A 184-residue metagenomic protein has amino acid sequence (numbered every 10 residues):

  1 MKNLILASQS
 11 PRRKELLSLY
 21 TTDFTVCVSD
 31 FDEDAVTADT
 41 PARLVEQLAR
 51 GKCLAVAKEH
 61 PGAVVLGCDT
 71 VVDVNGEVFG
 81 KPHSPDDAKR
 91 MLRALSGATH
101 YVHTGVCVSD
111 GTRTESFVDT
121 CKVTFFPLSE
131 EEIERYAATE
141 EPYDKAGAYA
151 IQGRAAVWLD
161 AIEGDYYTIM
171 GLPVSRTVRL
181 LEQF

Functional and structural regions predicted by a protein language model:
M1-T22: N-terminal beta1-alpha1 ligand-phosphate binding loop
K2-I5, D39-F184: Anionic-ligand binding patches
S8-S10, S29, S96: Short linear Ser/Thr-Pro motifs
E15-L19, V36-T37, K58-E59: Short loop/helix-cap segments at secondary-structure boundaries that form the rim of catalytic
T22-D23, A150: A generic short alpha-helical patch detector that favors 3-5-residue windows in or near N-terminal regions
D23-F24, Y143: Residue-level detector of short coil/turn "hinge" positions at structural boundaries
T25-D34: A short beta-strand-loop structural module common to alpha/beta enzyme folds
